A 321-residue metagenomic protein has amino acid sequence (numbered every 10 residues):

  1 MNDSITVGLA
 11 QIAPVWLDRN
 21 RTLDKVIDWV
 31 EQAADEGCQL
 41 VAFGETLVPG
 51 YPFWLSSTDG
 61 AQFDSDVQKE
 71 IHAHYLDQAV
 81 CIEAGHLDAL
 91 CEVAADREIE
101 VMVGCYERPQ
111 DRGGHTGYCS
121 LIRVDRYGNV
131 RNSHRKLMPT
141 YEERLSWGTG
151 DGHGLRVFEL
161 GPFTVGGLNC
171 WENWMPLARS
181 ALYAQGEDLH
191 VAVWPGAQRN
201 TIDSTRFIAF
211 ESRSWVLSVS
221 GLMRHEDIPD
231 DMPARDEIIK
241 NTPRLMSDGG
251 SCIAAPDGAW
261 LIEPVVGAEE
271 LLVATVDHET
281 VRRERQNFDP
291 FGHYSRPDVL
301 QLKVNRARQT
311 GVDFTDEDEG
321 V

Functional and structural regions predicted by a protein language model:
M1-L40: N-terminal glycine-/serine-/threonine-rich phosphate-binding loop
S4, D125-R126, A254-A255: Short, acidic, Ser/Thr-enriched surface-loop or helix-capping motifs
G8, I122-V124, C252, L272: Conserved hydrophobic/aromatic positions in well-ordered beta-strands
R19, E31-Y127, G196-Q198, I202-S212: Cys-nucleophile CN-hydrolase/nitrilase-fold catalytic domain and related Cys-dependent amidase chemistry that acts on
A79-M102, T164, C170-L272: CN hydrolase (nitrilase-like) catalytic-core segments centered on the catalytic cysteine and neighboring Lys/Glu
C81-I82, H86-D88, E92, E107-D188 (+2 more regions): Active-site catalytic loop in hydrolytic enzyme cores
R156-Q185, V281-V321: Cysteine/selenocysteine-centered motifs that mediate thiol-based redox chemistry or coordinate metal-sulfur cofactors
E263-P290: A hydrophobic, small-residue-rich beta->alpha segment in the mid-to-C-terminal subdomain of diverse proteins
